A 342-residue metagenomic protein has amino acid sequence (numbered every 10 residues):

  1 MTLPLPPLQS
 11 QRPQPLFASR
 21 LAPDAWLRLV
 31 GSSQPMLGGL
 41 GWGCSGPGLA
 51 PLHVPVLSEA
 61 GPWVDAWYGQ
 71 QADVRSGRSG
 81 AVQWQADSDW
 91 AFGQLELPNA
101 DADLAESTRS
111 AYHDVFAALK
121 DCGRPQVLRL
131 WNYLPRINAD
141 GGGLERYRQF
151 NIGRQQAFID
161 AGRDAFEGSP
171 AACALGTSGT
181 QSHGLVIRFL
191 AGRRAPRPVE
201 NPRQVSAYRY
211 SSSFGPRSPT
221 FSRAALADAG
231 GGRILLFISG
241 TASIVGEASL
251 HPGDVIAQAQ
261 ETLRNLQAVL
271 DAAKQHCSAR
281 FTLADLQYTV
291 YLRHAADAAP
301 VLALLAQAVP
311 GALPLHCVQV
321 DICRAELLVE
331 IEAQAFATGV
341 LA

Functional and structural regions predicted by a protein language model:
M1-A342: N-terminal presequence-like segments and the immediate start of the first folded domain
